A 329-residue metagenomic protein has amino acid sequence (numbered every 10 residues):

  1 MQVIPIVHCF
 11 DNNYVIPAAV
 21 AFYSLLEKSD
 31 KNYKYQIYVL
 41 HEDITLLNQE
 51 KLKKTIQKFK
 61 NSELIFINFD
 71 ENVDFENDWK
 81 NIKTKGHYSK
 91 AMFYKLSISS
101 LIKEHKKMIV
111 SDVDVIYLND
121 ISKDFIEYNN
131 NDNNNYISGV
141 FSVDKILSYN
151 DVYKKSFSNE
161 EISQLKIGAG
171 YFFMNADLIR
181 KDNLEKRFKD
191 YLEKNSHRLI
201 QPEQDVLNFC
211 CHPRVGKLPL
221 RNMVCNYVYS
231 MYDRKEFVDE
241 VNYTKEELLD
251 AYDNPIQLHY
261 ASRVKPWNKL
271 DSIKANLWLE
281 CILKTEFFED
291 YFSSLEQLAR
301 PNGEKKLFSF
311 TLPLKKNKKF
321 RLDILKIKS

Functional and structural regions predicted by a protein language model:
M1-Y23: N-proximal low-complexity "stem/linker" segments adjacent to membrane-targeting elements
Q2-I4, F10, M174-S329: A glycosyltransferase accessory/donor-loop signature
S24-Y33: Short, acidic, metal-binding catalytic loop of nucleotide-sugar glycosyltransferases
Y35-D43, G139: Short internal beta-strands
T55-L101: Active-site-proximal specificity loops/subdomain of glycosyltransferases
G86-Y88, E160-Q164, S196-R198, E246-L249: Short Gly/Pro-enriched turn/cap motifs at secondary-structure boundaries
A91-S148, F173: GT-A fold catalytic core of metal-dependent nucleotide-sugar glycosyltransferases, centered on the diacidic
N134-S158, S272-E280, F288, E304: A short, conserved beta-to-alpha structural element at the edge of catalytic cores that scaffolds binding
